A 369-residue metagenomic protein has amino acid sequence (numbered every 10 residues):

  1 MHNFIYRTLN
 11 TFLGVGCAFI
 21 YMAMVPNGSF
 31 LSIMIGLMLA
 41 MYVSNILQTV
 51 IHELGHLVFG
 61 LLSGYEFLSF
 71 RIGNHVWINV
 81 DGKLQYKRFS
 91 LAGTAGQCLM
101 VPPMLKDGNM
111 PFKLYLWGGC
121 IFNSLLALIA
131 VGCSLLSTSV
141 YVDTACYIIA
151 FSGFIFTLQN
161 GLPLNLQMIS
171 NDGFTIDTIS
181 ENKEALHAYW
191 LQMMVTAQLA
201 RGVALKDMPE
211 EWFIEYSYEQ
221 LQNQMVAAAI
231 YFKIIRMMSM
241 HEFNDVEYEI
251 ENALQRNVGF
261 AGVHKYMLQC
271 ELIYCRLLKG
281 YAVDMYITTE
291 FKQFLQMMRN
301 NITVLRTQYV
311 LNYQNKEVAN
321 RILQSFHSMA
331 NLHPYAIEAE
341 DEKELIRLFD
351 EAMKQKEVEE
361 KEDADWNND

Functional and structural regions predicted by a protein language model:
M1-M41, L91: Topogenic membrane-insertion module of multi-pass membrane proteins
F30-T49, D143-L158: Membrane-embedded alpha-helical segments that form the functional core of polytopic membrane enzymes, especially those
A40-M104: Small-residue-rich helix-interface/hinge motifs
L62, C98-L105, L164-M238, E251-N257 (+2 more regions): Polar-ligand-bearing catalytic/cofactor-coordination segments of membrane-embedded or membrane-tethered inner-membrane
M104-A200: Hydrophobic transmembrane alpha-helical segments that form the core helix bundle of multi-pass membrane enzymes
D207-Y218, F243-N257, Y281-Q296, V318-N331 (+1 more regions): Alpha-helical repeat scaffolds
I235, S239, L254-M298, T303-Q314: Alpha-helical adaptor scaffolds
S328-D369: Terminal, low-structured helical/coil segments at or just beyond the last alpha-helical repeat
